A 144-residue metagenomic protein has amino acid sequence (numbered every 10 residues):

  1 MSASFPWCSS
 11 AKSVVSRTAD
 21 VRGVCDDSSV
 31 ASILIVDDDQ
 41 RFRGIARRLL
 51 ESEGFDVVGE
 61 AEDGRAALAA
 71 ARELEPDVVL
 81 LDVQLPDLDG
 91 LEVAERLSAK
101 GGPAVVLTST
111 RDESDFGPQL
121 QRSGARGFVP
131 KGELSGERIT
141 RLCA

Functional and structural regions predicted by a protein language model:
S2-S32, L134-A144: Non-catalytic signal-transmission and effector/linker regions of two-component phosphorelay proteins
V36-D37, A61, V79: Conserved sequence signature across two-component system core domains
Q40-G59: Two-component/phosphorelay signaling modules centered on CheY-like receiver
D63-A66, D89-E92: Acidic catalytic/metal-coordinating carboxylates
R72-L74, R96-P103, S123: Conserved phosphotransfer cores of two-component systems
D82, S109: Active-site residues of response regulator receiver
P86, E113: The feature encodes the CheY-like receiver
G90, L120-G127: As written
